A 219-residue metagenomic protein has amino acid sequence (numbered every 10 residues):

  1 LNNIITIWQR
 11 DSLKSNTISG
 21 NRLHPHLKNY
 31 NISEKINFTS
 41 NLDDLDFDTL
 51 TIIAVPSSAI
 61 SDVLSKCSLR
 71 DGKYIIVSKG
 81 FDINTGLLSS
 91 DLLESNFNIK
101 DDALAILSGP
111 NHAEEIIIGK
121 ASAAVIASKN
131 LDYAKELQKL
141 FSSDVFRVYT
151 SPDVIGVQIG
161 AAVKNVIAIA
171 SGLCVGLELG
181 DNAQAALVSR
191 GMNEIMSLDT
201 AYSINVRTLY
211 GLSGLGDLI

Functional and structural regions predicted by a protein language model:
N3, G72, F146: Short phosphate-binding/catalytic loops that engage adenosine nucleotides
N3-T49, S61: Conserved N-terminal Rossmann-fold NAD(P) cofactor-binding segment
I7, I52-I53, I126: Conserved SAM-binding loop
R10, K79, K129: Cofactor-binding loop segments of dinucleotide-utilizing enzymes, especially the Rossmann-like FAD- and NAD(P)+-binding
I32-K35, T39-A121, L137: Rossmann-like NAD(P)(H) cofactor-binding subdomain of soluble oxidoreductases
D44-D48, V163, L215: Alpha-helix C-terminal capping/helix-to-coil transition sites in glycosyltransferase folds
N96-L104, A121-I169, L173-T208: Internal alpha-helical scaffold of NAD(P)-dependent oxidoreductase catalytic cores
S203-I219: C-terminal substrate-binding/catalytic lobe of Rossmann-fold NAD(P)-dependent oxidoreductases
